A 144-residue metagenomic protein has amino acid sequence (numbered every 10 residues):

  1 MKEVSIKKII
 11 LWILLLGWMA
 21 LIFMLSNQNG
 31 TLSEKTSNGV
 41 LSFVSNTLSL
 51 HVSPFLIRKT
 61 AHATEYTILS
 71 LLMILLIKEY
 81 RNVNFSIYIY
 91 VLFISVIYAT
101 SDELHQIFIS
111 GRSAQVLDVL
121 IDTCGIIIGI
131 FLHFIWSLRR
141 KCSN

Functional and structural regions predicted by a protein language model:
M1-L71: "…centered on the first transmembrane helix and the immediately adjacent amphipathic helix/loop
K2-E3, R140-N144: Short, charged juxtamembrane terminal tails flanking transmembrane helices
K2-I6, K78-S86: Membrane-interface helix-boundary motifs at transmembrane edges
I6-L14, S86-I94, L117, I121: Alpha-helical transmembrane segments of integral membrane proteins
I10-M24, F93-I97, S101, C124 (+1 more regions): Lipid-exposed faces of alpha-helical membrane segments in multi-pass integral membrane proteins
M24, S37, A61, I74-K78 (+4 more regions): Membrane-water interface at transmembrane helix exits
E65-Y80, C124-L138: Membrane-interfacial alpha-helical segments at the cytosolic side of multi-pass membrane proteins
T100-L120: Interfacial helix-loop-helix junctions of multi-pass membrane proteins
